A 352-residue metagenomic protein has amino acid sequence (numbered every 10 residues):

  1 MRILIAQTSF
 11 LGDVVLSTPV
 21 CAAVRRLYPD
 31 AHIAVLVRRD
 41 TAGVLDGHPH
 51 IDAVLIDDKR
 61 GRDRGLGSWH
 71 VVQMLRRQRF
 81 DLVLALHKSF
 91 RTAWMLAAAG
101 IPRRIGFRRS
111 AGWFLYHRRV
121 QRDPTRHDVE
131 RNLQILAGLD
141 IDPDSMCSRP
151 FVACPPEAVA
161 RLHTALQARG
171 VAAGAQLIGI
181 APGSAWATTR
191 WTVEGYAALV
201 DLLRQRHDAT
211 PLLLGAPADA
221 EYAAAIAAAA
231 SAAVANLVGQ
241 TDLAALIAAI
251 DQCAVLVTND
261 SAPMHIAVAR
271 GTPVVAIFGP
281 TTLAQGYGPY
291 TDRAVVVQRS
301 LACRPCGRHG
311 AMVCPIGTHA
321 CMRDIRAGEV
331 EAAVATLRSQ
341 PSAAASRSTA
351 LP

Functional and structural regions predicted by a protein language model:
M1-P352: Catalytic machinery of carbohydrate-active enzymes, primarily nucleotide-sugar-dependent glycosyltransferases
